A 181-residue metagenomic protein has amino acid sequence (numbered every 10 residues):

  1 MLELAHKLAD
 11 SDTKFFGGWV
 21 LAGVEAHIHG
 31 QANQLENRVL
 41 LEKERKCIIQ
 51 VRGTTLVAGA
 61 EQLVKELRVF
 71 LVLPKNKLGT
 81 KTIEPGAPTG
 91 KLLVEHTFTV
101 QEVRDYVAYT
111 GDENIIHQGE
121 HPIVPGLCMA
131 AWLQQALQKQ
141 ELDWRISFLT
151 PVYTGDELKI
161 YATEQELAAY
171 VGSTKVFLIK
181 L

Functional and structural regions predicted by a protein language model:
M1-G30, V72-D143: Hot-dog-fold acyl-thioester-processing enzymes
L2-E3, K14-F15, W19-V94, V152-T154 (+1 more regions): HotDog/MaoC-like acyl-thioester-processing domains
A136-K159: A conserved acidic, glycine/proline-rich C-terminal tail/linker
